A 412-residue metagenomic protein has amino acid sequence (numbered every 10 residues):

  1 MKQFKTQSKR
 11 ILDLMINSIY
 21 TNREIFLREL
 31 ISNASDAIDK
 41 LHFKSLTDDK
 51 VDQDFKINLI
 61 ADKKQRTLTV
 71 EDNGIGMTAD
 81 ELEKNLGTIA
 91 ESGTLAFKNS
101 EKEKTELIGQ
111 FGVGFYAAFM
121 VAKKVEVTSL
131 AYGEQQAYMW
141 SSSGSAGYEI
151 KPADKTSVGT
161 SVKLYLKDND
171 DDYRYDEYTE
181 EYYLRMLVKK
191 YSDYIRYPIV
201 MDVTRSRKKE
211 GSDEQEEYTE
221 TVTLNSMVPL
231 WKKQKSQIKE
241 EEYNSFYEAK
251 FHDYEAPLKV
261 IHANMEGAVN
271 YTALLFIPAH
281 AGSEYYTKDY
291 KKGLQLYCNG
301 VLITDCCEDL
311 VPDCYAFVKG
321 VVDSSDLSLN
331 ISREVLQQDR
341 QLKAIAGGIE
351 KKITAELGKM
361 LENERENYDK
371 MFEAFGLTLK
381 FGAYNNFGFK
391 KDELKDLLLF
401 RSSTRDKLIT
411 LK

Functional and structural regions predicted by a protein language model:
M1-E181, M186: GHKL (Bergerat-fold) ATPase N-terminal catalytic module, capturing the glycine-rich phosphate-binding loop and acidic
L107, T128-G147, K167-K412: GHKL/Bergerat-fold ATPase module in large chromosome/replication-associated machines
